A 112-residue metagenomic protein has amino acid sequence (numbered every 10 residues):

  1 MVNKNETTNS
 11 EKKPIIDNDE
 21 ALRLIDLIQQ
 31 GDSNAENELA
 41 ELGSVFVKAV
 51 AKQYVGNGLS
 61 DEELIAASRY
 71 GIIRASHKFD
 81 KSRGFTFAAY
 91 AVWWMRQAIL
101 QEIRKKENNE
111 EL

Functional and structural regions predicted by a protein language model:
V2-E111: Alpha-helical promoter-recognition and RNA polymerase-docking modules of transcription initiation factors, dominated by
